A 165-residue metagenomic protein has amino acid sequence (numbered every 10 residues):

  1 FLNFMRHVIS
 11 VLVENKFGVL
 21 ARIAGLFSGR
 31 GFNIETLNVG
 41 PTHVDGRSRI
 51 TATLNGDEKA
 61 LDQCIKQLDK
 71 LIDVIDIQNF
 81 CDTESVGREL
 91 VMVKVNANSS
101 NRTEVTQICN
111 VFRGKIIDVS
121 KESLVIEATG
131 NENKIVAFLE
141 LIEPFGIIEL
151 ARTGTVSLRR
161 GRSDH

Functional and structural regions predicted by a protein language model:
F4-H165: A conserved regulatory-domain signal marking ACT and ACT-like small-molecule sensing domains and adjacent regulatory
